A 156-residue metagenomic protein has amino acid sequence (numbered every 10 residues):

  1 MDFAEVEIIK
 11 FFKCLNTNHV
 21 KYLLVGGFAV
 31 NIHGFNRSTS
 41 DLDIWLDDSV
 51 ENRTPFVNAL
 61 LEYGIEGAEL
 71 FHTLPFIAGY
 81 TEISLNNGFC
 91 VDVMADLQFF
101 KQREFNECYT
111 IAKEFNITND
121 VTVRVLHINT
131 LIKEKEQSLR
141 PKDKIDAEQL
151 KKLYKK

Functional and structural regions predicted by a protein language model:
M1-K156: Compositionally biased terminal segments of proteins
